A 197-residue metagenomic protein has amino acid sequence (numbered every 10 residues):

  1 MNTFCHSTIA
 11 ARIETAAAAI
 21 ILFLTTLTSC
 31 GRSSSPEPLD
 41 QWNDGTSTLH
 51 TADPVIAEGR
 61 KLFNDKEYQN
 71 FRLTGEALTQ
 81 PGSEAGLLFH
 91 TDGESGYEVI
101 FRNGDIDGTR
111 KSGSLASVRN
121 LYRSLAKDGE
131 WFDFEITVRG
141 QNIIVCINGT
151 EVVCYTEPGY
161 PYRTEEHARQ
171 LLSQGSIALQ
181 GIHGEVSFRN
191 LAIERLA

Functional and structural regions predicted by a protein language model:
T3-A17: Bacterial N-terminal signal peptides that target proteins for export
S7-A10, T26, R32: Intrinsically disordered, low-complexity serine/threonine-rich segments
A16-T26: Bacterial N-terminal signal peptides
C30-A197: Carbohydrate-interacting regions of secretory-pathway proteins
